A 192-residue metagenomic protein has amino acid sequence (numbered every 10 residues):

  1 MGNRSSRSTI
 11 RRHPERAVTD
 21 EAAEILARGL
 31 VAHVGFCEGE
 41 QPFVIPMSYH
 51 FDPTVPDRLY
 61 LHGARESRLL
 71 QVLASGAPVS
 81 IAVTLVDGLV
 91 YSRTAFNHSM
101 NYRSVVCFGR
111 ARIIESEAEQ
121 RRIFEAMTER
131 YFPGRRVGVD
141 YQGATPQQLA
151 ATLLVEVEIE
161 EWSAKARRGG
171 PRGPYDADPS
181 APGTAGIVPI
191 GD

Functional and structural regions predicted by a protein language model:
M1-A27, P182: Extreme N-terminal tail/first-helix region
M1-S5, E115-D192: C-terminal edge-of-domain segments
R16-V18, R28-H33, V137-V139: Short Pro/Gly-enriched beta-strand edge/turn motifs at strand-loop
I25-L26, V72-L73, M127, V157: A generic structural signal for nonpolar/aromatic side chains embedded in well-ordered alpha-helices
G29-R65, I81, Y91-S99: Short beta-strand segments
L59-H62, I81, C107, V155-E156 (+1 more regions): Short hydrophobic-aromatic micro-motifs
R65-I123: Short, structured beta-strand-loop surface elements
